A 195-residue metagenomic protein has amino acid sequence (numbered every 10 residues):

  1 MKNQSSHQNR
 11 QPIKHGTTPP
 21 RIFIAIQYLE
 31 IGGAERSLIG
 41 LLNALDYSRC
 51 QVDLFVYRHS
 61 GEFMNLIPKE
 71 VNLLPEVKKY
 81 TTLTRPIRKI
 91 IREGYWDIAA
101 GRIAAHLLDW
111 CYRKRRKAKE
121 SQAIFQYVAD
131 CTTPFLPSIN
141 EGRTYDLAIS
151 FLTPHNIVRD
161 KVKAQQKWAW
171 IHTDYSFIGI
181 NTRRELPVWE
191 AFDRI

Functional and structural regions predicted by a protein language model:
M1-P20, C131-P134: Non-catalytic membrane-proximal stalk/linker segments that position and tether the catalytic domains
N9, H15-I31, G40, V56-R58: Nucleotide-activated donor-dependent transferases that construct or modify glycoconjugates
R21, D146-L147, Q166, R194: Structural motif
Q27-I31, R49-K119: N-terminal strand-loop element at the rim of the active site of nucleotide-sugar-dependent glycosyltransferases
L41-C50: A short, Lys/Arg-enriched amphipathic alpha-helix followed by its capping loop at the start of a domain
A99-D146: Conserved nucleotide-sugar donor-binding subdomain of glycosyltransferases
T133-T144, N156, F177-I195: Membrane-proximal helix-turn-helix segments that form the acceptor-binding/catalytic region of lipid-linked
L147-F151, H155-Y175: Active-site proximal beta-strand in glycosyltransferases
